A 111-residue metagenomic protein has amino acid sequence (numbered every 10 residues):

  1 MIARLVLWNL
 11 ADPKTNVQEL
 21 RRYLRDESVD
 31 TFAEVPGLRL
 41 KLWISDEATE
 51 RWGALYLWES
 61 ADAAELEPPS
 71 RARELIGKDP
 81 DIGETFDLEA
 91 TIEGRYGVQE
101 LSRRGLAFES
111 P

Functional and structural regions predicted by a protein language model:
M1-R51, A61-P69, D81-P111: Short S/T/G/P-rich N-terminal loop/turn motif that feeds into the first structured element of a domain
A54-W58: Conserved RNP beta-strands of RNA recognition motif
A72-D79: A common structural junction motif
